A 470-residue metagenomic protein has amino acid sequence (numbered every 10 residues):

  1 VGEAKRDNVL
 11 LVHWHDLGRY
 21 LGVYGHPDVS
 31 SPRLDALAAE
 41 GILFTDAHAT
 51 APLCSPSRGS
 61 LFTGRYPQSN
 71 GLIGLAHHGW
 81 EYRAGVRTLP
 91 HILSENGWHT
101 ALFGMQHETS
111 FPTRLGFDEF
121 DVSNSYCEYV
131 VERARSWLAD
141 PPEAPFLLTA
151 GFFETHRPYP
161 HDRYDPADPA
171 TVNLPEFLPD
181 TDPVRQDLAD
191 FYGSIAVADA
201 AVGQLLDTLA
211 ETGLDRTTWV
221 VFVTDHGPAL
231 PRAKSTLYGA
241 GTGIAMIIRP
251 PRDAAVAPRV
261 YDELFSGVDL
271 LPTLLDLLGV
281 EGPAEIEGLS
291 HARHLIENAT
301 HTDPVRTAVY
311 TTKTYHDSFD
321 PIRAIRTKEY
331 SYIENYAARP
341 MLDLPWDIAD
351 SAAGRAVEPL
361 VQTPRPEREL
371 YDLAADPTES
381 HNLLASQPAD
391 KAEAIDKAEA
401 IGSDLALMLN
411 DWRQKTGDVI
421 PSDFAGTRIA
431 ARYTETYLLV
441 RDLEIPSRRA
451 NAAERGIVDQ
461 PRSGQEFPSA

Functional and structural regions predicted by a protein language model:
V1-D7, W14, R19, L43 (+2 more regions): Long, internal low-complexity/basic segments
E3-D7, D16-V29, A139-L271, D276-E285 (+5 more regions): Active-site-proximal cap/lid insertion segments
K5-V9, E40-T45, N96-T100, E143-L148 (+2 more regions): Loop/turn elements at helix/coil->beta-strand transitions in domains of secreted/extracellular proteins
D16-G18, P67, H107-T109, F153-R157 (+8 more regions): Short, solvent-exposed loop/turn segments at secondary-structure junctions
G25-R58, G64-Q68, G97-T100, G227-P228 (+2 more regions): Short, structured active-site-proximal loop/turn typified by the sulfatase FGly-forming signature C/S-X-P-X-R
A36, P90-W98, G203, P251-R252 (+2 more regions): Non-catalytic, well-ordered alpha-helical segments in soluble enzyme domains
S60-L148, F153-P166, T312-Y315: Catalytic-site neighborhoods of secreted/periplasmic enzymes that process anionic sulfate/phosphate groups
P228-L230, D269, L278-E369, T416: C-terminal cap/loop subdomain of S1 sulfatases and analogous C-terminal strand-loop tails that border
